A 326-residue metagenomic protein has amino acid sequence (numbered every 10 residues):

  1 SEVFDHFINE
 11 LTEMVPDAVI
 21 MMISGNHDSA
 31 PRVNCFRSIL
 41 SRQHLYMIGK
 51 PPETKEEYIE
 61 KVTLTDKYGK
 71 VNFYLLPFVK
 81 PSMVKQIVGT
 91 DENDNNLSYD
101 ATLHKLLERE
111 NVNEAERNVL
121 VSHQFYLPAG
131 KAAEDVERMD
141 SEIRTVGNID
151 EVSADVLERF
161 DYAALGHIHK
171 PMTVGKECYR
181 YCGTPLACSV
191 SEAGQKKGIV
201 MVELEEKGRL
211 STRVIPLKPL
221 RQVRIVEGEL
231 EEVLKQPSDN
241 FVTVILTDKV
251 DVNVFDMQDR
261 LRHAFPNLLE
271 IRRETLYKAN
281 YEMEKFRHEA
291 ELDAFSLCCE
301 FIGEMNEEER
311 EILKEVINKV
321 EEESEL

Functional and structural regions predicted by a protein language model:
S1, P16-P31, F125-N148: Active-site neighborhood of divalent metal-dependent phosphoester/pyrophosphate hydrolases
S1-T63, V156-F160, I168: Core catalytic region of metal-dependent phosphoesterases/phosphodiesterases, especially metallo-beta-lactamase-like
E13-V15, V112-N113, D155-R159, K235-S238 (+1 more regions): Short, conserved loop/helix-junction motifs that constitute active-site signature segments in enzyme catalytic cores
G25, F73, H123, H167 (+3 more regions): Divalent metal-coordination and catalytic microenvironments
Q43-T145, P185: Conserved catalytic scaffold of divalent metal-dependent phosphoesterases
L127-L210: Conserved beta-sheet core of the metallophosphoesterase superfamily
E203-L326: Accessory, non-catalytic peripheral segments of nucleic-acid enzymes
